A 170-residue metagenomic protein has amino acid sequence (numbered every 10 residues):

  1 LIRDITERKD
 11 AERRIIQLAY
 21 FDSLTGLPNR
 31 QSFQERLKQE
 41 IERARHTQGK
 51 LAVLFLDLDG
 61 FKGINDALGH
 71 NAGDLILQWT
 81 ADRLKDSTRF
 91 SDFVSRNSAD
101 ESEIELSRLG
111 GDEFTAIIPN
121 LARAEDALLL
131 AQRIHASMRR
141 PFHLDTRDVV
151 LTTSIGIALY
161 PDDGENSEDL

Functional and structural regions predicted by a protein language model:
L1, S154-G156: PAS-family sensory domains
L1-R14: PAS-associated C-terminal cap
R13, L75, E125-L129, R147-V150 (+1 more regions): Catalytic cores and conserved motifs of cyclic dinucleotide signaling enzymes
I16-Y20, L24-A52, D59-R89, S95 (+4 more regions): Conserved long alpha-helical elements within nucleotide-processing catalytic cores of c-di-GMP signaling and class III
A116, L151-T153: HATPase_c (GHKL) ATP-binding subdomain of two-component histidine kinases
I117-P119, A158: Short hydrophobic/aromatic beta-strand micro-patches that form the beta-sheet surface supporting nucleotide- or nucleic
